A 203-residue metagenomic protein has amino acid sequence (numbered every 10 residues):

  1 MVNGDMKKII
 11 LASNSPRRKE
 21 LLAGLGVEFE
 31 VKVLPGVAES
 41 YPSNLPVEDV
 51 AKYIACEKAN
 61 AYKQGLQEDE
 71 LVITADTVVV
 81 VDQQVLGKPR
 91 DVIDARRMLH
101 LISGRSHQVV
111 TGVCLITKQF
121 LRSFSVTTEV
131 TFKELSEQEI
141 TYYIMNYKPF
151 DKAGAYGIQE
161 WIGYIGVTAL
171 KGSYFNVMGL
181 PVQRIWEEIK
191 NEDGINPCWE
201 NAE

Functional and structural regions predicted by a protein language model:
M1, A38-S40, E48: Catalytic cores of phosphodiester-bond-cleaving enzymes
G4-I10, L45-E203: Anionic-ligand binding patches
D5-V27: N-terminal beta1-alpha1 ligand-phosphate binding loop
N14, L34, K118: Cofactor-binding loop segments of dinucleotide-utilizing enzymes, especially the Rossmann-like FAD- and NAD(P)+-binding
F29-S40: A short beta-strand-loop structural module common to alpha/beta enzyme folds
